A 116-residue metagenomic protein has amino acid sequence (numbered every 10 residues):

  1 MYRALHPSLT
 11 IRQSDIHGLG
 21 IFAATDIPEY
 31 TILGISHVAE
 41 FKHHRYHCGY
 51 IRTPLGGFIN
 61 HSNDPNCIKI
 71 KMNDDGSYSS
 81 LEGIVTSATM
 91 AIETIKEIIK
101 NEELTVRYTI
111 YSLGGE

Functional and structural regions predicted by a protein language model:
M1-E116: Conserved catalytic SET/PR domain of SAM-dependent protein methyltransferases, capturing the structural core that binds
